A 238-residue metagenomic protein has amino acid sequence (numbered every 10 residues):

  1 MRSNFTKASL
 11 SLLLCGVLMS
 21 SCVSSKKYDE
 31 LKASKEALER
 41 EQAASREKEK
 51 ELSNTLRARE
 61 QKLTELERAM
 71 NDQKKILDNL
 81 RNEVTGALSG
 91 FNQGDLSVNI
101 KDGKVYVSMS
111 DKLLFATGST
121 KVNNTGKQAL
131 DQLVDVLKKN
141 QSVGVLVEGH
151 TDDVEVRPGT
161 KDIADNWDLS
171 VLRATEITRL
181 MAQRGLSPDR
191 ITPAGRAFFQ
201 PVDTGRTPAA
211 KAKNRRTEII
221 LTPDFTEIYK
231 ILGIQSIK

Functional and structural regions predicted by a protein language model:
M1-L12: Bacterial N-terminal signal peptides that target proteins for export
M19-S21: C-terminal motif of bacterial Sec signal peptides marking the signal peptidase cleavage site
V23-K101, Y106: Extracellular/lumenal/periplasmic "stalk" regions immediately C-terminal to a signal peptide or transmembrane helix
V23-L31, E65-E83, K112-A129, T160 (+2 more regions): Charged, low-complexity, helix/coiled-coil-prone segments
A33-E36, T64, N82, G86 (+4 more regions): Solvent-exposed, polar/charged alpha-helical surfaces in well-ordered, non-transmembrane soluble domains, broadly
N82-T151: Domain-scale macromolecular recognition modules
T117-K127, Q132, N140, H150-K238: Periplasmic OmpA-like peptidoglycan-binding domain that tethers envelope proteins to the cell wall
